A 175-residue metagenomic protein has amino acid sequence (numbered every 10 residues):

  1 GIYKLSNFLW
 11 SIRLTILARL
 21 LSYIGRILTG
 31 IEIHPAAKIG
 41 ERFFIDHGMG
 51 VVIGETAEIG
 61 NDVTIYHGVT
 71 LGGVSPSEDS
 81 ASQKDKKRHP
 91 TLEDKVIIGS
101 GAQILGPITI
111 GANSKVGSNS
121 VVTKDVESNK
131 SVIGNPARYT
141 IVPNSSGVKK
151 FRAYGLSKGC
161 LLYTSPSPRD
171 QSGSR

Functional and structural regions predicted by a protein language model:
G1-L28: A transmembrane-helix-recognition feature enriched in membrane-embedded lipid enzymes and envelope glyco-/phospholipid
T29, H34-P35, G40-E41, D46-E55 (+10 more regions): Left-handed beta-helix
S77-E78: Glycine-rich phosphate/ribose-binding loops and adjacent secondary-structure elements that form binding surfaces
A81-K84: Regulatory activation segment
K130-K149: Conserved beta-strand-loop-alpha-helix hinge in the C-terminal portion of ABC ATPase nucleotide-binding domains
G155-G159: Adenosine-phosphate binding glycine-rich loop
Y163-D170: Conserved small/polar residues in nucleotide/adenosyl-binding loops
